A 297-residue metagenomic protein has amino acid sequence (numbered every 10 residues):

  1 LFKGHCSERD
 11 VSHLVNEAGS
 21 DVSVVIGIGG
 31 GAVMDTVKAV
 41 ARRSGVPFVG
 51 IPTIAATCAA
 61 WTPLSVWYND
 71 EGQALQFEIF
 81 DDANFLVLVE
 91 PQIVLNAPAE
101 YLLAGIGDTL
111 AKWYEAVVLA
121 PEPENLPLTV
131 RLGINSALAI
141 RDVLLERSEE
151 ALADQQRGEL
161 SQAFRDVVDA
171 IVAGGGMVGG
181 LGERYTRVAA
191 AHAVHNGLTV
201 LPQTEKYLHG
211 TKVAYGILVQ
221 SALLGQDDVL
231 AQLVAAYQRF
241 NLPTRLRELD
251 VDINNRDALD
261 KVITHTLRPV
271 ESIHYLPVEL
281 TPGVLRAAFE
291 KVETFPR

Functional and structural regions predicted by a protein language model:
L1-V24, L246: ATP/NTP phosphate-donor binding region
E8, A32-K38, C58-W61, R187: Short glycine/serine/threonine-rich phosphate/pyrophosphate-binding segments that cradle anionic phosphate groups
S20-V40, S44-A55: A short, small-residue-rich loop immediately preceding and capping a beta-strand
S23-I26, P47-V49, F85-V87, R165 (+1 more regions): Structural motif
R42-I134: A glycine/threonine-rich phosphate-anchoring loop and its flanking beta-alpha core in nucleotide/phosphate-binding
L126-R239: Active-site segments that bind and position negatively charged phosphate/pyrophosphate groups
Q226-R297: C-terminal charged capping/lid subdomain of soluble metabolic enzymes
